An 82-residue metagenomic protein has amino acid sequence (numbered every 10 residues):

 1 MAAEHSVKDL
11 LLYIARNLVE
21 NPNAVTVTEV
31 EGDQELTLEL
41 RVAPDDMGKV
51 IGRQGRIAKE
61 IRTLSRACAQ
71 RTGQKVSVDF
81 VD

Functional and structural regions predicted by a protein language model:
M1-M47, E60-D82: RNA-contacting regions in translation and RNA-metabolism proteins, encompassing KH/S1 modules where present
